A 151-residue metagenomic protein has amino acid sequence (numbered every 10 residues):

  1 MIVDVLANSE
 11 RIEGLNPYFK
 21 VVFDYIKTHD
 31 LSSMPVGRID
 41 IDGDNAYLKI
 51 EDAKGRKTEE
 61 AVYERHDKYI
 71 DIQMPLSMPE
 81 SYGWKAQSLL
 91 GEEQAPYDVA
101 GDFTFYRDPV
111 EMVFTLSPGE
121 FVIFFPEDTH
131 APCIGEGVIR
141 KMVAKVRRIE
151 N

Functional and structural regions predicted by a protein language model:
I2-I50, K57-R65: A short, N-terminal "cap"/entry segment at the start of jelly-roll beta-barrel domains of the cupin/DSBH fold
G43, E59-D71, L89-E93, P109-V110: A short beta-loop-beta micro-motif enriched in histidine and acidic residues
G43-N45, R65-Y69, P75-S77, D98 (+2 more regions): Short connector loops at helix/strand junctions that flank enzyme active sites, especially segments positioning acidic
L48-H66, L76-L90: Conserved short histidine dyad/triad with adjacent acidic residue
K68-E80, A86-S88, A95-D102, K145-R147: Short, conserved beta-strand element in jelly-roll/cupin
F114-T129: Conserved metal-binding segment of the jelly-roll/cupin
F121-I123, G137-N151: A short hydrophobic beta-strand segment most commonly corresponding to one strand of the jelly-roll/cupin
